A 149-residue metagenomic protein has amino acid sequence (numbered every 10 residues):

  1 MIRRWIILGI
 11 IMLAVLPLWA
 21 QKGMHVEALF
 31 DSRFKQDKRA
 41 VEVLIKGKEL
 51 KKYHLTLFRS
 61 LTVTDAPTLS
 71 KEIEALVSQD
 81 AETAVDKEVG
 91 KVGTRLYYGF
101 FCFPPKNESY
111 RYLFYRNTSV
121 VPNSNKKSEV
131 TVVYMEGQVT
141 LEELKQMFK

Functional and structural regions predicted by a protein language model:
M1-V26: Bacterial Sec-dependent N-terminal signal peptides
K22-K71: Early exported N-terminus immediately downstream of N-terminal targeting peptides
A40-L44, S109-R111, R116-S119: Short amphipathic beta-strand starts and helix->beta connectors
K46-L55, P104-E108, V121-K126: Short, surface-exposed loop and linker segments with low hydrophobicity and enrichment for Pro/Ser/Thr
S60-R111: Mature extracytoplasmic domains of secretory-pathway proteins
P105, N117-V120, E136-Q138: Solvent-exposed coil/turn segments that connect beta secondary-structure elements in extracytoplasmic/periplasmic
F114-N117, V121-T131: Single conserved position on a long alpha-helix in the C-terminal lobe of the eukaryotic protein kinase
K126-K149: C-terminal partner/receptor-binding element of secreted or periplasmic proteins
